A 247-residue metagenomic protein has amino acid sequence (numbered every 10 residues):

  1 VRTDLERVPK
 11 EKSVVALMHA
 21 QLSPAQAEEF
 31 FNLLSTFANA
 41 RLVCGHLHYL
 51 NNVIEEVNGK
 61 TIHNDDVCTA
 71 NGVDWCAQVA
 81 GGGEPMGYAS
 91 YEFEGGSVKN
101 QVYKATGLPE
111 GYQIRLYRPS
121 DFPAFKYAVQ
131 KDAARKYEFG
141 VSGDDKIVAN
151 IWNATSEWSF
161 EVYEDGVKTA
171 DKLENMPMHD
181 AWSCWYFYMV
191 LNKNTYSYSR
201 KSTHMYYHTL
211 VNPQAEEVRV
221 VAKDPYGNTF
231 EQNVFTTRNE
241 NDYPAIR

Functional and structural regions predicted by a protein language model:
V1-D65, G87: His/acidic metal-ligating clusters that form di-metal
K60-A154, W158-E161, M205-Q232: Binuclear metal-dependent phosphoesterase catalytic core
G111-Q113, M178-M189, E240-R247: Short, surface-exposed linear segments at secondary-structure transitions and domain or protein termini
V162-G166: Conserved aromatic beta-strand anchor motif in extracellular beta-sandwich/beta-rich domains
V167-K172, T229-F230: Surface-exposed loop/edge segments in extracytoplasmic proteins
K172-E174, M205: Short, solvent-exposed S/T- and G/P-enriched segments that are highly enriched in secreted/extracellular and lumenal
H179-H208: Aromatic sugar-binding surface patches on proteins that engage polysaccharides or sugar-phosphate polymers
G227-R247: Short beta-strand elements
